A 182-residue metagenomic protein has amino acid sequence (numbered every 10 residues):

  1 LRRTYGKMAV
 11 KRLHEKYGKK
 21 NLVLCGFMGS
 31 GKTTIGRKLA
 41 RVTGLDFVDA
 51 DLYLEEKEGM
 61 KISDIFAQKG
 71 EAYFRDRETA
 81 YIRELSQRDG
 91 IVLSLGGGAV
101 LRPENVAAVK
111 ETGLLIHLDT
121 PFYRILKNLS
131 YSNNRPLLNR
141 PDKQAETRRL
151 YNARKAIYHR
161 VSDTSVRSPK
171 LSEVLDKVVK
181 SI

Functional and structural regions predicted by a protein language model:
K7-Y17, K38, V42, A153-I182: NTP-dependent small-molecule kinase module
L24: Hydrophobic anchor at the beta1->P-loop junction of P-loop NTPases
F27: P-loop (Walker A) phosphate-binding loop of NTP-binding proteins
S30: ATP-binding Walker
T33: Walker A/P-loop
D49-A99, P103-K110, R135-P136, R148: ATP-dependent small-molecule kinase phosphotransfer cores that center on conserved nucleotide phosphate-binding segments
G97-A99, P121-Y123, L171: Short glycine-rich anion-binding loops that position phosphate/pyrophosphate groups of nucleotides and phosphorylated
E111-K155: A glycine- and Lys/Arg-enriched "phosphate-lid" helix/loop adjacent to the NTP-binding pocket of small-molecule kinases
